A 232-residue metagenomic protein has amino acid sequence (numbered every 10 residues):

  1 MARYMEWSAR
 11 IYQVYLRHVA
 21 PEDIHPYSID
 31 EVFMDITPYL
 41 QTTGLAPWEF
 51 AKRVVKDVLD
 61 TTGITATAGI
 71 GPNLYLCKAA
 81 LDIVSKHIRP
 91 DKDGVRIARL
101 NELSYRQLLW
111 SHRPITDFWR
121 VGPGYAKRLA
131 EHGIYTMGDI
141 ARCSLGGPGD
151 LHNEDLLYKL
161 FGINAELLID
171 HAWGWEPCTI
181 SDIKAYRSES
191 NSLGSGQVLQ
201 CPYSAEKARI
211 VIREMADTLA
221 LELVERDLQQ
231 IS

Functional and structural regions predicted by a protein language model:
M1-I29, F33, D170-W175: Residues that scaffold, gate, or flank divalent-cation-dependent active/transport sites
R10, V14-H18, R53-T62, R128 (+3 more regions): Generic non-transmembrane alpha-helical segments
Y27-E31, I70-L74, L228-I231: Short Gly/Ser/Thr- and Asp/Glu-enriched loop/turn motifs at secondary-structure junctions
D30, A68-G69, G122, I140: A residue-level signal for conserved active-site and pocket-lining positions in enzyme catalytic cores
F33-V55, V84, G133, L145: Catalytic palm subdomain of template-directed nucleic-acid polymerases, centered on the conserved carboxylate motif
P38, P72, L76-V84, E131 (+2 more regions): Short acidic, glycine/serine/threonine-rich loops at helix termini
F50, V54-T116: Long, highly charged, low-complexity intrinsically disordered interaction regions that mediate electrostatic DNA/RNA
D117, P123-S232: DNA-contacting surface of Y-family translesion DNA polymerases
